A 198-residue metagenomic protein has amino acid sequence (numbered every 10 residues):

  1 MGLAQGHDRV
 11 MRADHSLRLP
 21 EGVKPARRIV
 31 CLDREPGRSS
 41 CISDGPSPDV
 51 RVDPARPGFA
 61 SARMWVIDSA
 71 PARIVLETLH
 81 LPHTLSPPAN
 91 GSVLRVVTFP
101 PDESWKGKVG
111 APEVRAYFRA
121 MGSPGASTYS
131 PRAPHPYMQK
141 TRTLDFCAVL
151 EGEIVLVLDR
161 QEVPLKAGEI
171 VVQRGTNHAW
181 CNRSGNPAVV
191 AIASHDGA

Functional and structural regions predicted by a protein language model:
G2-H80: N-terminal leader/capping segments at the start of a protein or of a new domain
R18-E21, L85, P136-M138: Short Gly/Pro-enriched turn/cap motifs at secondary-structure boundaries
R18-L19, I29-L32, R38-C41, S127 (+1 more regions): Double-stranded beta-helix
P46-S47, L94-T141, G175-N177: Conserved short histidine dyad/triad with adjacent acidic residue
R63-L85, A89-F99, K106-K108, A116: Terminal, intrinsically disordered low-complexity segments enriched in charged/polar and proline residues
G91-S92, P100, E153, E162-E169 (+1 more regions): Ligand-binding loop in jelly-roll beta-barrel domains
A133-A167: A short beta-strand-loop-beta hairpin characteristic of the jelly-roll/cupin
